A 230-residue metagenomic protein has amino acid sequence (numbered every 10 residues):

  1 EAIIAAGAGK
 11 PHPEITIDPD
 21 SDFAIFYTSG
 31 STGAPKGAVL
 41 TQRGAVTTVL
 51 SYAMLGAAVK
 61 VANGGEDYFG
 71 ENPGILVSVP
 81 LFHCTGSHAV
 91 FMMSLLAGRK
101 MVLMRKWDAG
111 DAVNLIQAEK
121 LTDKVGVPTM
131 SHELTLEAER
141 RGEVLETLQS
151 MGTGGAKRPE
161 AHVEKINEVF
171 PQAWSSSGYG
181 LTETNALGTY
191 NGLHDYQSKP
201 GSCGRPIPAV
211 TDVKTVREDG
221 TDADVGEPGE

Functional and structural regions predicted by a protein language model:
A8-Y27, A34, G64-G74: Conserved pre-ATP/AMP-binding loop-to-beta segment of ANL
D22, T28-S31, I75, L81 (+6 more regions): Conserved S/T- and glycine-rich ATP-binding loop of Class I adenylate-forming
F23-S51: Conserved AMP-binding A3 loop
K36-V39, V77, R99-K106, S176: Short beta-strand->loop structural element characteristic of the AMP-binding/adenylate-forming
V46-G74, F82-T122, E137: Conserved AMP-binding/adenylation subdomain of ANL enzymes
L96, A118-G126, T135-S198, P208-D212 (+1 more regions): Gly/Ser/Thr-rich phosphate-binding loop
K214-E230: Conserved beta-loop-beta connector loops within the AMP-binding
